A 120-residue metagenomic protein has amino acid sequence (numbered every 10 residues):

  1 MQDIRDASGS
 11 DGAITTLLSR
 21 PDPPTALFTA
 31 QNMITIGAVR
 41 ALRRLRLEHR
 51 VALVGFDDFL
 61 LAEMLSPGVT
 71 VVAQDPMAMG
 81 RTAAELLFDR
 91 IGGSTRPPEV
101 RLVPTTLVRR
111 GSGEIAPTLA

Functional and structural regions predicted by a protein language model:
M1-A13, A26-I36, F56-L60, A73-T82 (+2 more regions): Hinge/beta->alpha junction and helix N-cap segments in small-molecule ligand-binding domains
D11, T16, G37-L45: Alpha-helical structural signal in soluble globular domains
T16-S19, D89: Surface-exposed charged/polar residues within alpha-helices that form helix-capping/stabilizing sites and interaction
R20-D22, R43-H49: Short helix-capping segments at alpha-helix termini
H49, P76-A120: Hinge/cleft segment of the Venus flytrap/periplasmic-binding protein
A62-P67: Glycine-rich, charge-decorated loop segments at or immediately adjacent to ligand/cofactor-binding or catalytic sites
V69-V71: A short acidic/histidine/glycine-rich donor-binding loop in glycosyltransferase catalytic cores
